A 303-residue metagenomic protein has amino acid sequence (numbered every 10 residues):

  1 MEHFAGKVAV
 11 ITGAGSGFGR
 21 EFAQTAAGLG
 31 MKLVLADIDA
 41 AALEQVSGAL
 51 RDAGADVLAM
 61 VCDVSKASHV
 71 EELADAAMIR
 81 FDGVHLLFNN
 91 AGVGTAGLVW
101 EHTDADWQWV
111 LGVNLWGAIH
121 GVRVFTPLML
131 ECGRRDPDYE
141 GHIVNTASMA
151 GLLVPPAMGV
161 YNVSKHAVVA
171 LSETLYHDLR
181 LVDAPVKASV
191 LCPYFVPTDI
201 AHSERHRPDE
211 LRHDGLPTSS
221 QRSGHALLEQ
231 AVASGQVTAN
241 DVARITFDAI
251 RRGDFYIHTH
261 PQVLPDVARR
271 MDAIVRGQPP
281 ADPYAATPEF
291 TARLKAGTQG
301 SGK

Functional and structural regions predicted by a protein language model:
E2-V34: Canonical Rossmann dinucleotide-binding motif of NAD(H)/NADP(H)-dependent dehydrogenases/reductases, specifically
L29-Q45: Conserved glycine-rich Rossmann-like NAD(P)H-binding loop of the short-chain dehydrogenase/reductase
A40-A41, M60-E72, D104: The beta1-alpha1 cofactor-binding region of Rossmann-like NAD(H)/NADP(H)-dependent oxidoreductases
L98-V99, D106-Q108: Substrate-binding pocket helix/loop in short-chain dehydrogenase/reductase
V122, S164: Active-site helix of classical SDR
S148: Residue(s) in the substrate-gating loop at a strand-loop-helix junction that position the organic substrate next
L181-P261: SDR active-site lid
